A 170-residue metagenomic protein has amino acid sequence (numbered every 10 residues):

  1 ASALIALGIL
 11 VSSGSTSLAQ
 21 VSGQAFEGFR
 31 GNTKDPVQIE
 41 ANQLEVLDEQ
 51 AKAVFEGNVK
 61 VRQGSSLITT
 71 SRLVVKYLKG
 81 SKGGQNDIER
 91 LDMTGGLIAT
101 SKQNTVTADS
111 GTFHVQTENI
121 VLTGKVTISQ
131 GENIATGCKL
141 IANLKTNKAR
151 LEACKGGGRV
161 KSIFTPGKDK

Functional and structural regions predicted by a protein language model:
A1-K170: Mature-chain termini and adjacent capping regions
